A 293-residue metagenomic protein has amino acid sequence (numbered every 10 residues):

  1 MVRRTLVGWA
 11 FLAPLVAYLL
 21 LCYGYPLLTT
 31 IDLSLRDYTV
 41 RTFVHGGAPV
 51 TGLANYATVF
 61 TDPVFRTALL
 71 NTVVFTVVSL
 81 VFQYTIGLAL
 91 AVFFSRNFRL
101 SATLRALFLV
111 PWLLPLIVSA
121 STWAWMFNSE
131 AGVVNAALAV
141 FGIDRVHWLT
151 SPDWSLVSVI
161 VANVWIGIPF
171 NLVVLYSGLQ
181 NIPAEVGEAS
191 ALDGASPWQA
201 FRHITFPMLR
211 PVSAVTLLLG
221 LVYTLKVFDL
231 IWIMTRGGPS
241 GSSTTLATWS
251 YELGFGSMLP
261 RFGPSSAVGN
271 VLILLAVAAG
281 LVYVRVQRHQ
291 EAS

Functional and structural regions predicted by a protein language model:
R4-S293: A structural signal for multi-pass alpha-helical bundles of membrane permease subunits that mediate small-molecule
